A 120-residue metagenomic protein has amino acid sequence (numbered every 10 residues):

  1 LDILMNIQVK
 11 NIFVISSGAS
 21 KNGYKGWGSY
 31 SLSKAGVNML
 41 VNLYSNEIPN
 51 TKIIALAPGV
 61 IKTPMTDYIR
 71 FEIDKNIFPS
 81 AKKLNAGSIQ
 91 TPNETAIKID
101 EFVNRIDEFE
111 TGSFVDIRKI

Functional and structural regions predicted by a protein language model:
L1-L4, V41, A96-I99: Short-chain dehydrogenase/reductase
L4, I48, I106: Hydrophobic pocket-lining residues that define ligand/cofactor binding sites across diverse proteins
V9-G36, V41-P49, V60-I61: Catalytic loop of short-chain dehydrogenase/reductase
W27-Y30, Y68-E72: Short, glycine/charged-enriched secondary-structure capping and boundary segments
A55, D74-I120: C-terminal helical subdomain
P58-Y68: Short, flexible catalytic-loop segment of classical short-chain dehydrogenase/reductase
